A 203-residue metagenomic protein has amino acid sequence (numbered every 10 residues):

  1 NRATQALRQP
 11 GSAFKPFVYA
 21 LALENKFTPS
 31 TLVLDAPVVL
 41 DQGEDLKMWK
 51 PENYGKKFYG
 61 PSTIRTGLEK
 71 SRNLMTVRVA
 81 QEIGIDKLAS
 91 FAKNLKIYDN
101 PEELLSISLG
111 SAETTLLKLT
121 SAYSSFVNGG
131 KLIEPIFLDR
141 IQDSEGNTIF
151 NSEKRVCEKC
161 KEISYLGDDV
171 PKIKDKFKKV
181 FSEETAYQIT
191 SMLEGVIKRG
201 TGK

Functional and structural regions predicted by a protein language model:
N1-A3, F14, K70, T115-K203: A penicillin-recognizing enzyme superfamily signal
N1-R8, S106-L109: Short helix/strand-bridging catalytic loops that position acidic/His residues to coordinate divalent metals and engage
A3, L7, K56-K57, Q81 (+2 more regions): Alpha-helix initiation/capping motif
Q5-P61, E134-K154: Short, glycine/proline-biased beta-turn/loop segments that scaffold the active-site neighborhood
Q9, V18, F58, S108 (+2 more regions): Short glycine/serine/threonine-biased micro-segments
V33-V38, Q42, P51-N128, I136 (+1 more regions): Active-site-adjacent helix/loop patches that line small-molecule binding or acyl-intermediate pockets
